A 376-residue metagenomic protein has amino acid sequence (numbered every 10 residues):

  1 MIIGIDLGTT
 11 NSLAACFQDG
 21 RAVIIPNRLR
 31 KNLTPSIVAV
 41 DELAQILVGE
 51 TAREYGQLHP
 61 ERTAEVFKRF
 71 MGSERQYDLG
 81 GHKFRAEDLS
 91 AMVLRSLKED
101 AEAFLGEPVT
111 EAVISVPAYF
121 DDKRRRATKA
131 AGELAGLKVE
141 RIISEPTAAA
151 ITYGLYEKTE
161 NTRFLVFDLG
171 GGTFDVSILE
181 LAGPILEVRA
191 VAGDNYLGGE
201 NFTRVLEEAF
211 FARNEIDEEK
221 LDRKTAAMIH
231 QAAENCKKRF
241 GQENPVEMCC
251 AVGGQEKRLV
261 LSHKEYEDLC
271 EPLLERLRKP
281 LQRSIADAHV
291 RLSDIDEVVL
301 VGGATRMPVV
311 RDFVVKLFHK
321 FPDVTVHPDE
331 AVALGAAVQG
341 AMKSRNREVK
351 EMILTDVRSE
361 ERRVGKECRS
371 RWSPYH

Functional and structural regions predicted by a protein language model:
M1-S73, Y77-K83, E99-R363, R369: Oxyanion-binding/catalytic loops of NTP- or PPi-dependent enzymes
K366-H376: Hydrophobic alpha-helical segments, chiefly the membrane-spanning helices and signal/signal-anchor peptides
